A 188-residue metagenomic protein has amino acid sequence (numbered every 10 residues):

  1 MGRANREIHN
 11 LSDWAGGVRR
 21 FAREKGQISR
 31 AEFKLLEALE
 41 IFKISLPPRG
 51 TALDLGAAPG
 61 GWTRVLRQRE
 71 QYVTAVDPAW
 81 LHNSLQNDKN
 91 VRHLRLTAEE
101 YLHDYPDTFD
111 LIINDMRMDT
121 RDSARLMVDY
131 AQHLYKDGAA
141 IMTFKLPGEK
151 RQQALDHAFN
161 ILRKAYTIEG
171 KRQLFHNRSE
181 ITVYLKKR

Functional and structural regions predicted by a protein language model:
M1-G26: Non-catalytic substrate-recognition/targeting regions of SAM-dependent transferases
R30-R49: Conserved alpha-helix/loop element of class I SAM-dependent methyltransferases that forms part of the SAM/SAH-binding
L46, R67, I112, H133-K136: A generic alpha-to-beta junction signature in SAM-dependent methyltransferases
P47-A58, V65: Conserved class I S-adenosyl-L-methionine
G50, Q71, G138: Glycine-centered, small-residue-biased loops immediately flanking beta-strands in adenine/cofactor-binding cores
A52, I112, A140: Receiver (REC) domain switch-region micro-motif
Q68, Y72-D122: S-adenosyl-L-methionine
N87, A124-R188: C-terminal substrate-binding/active-site "lid" region of AdoMet-derived donor-dependent transferases
